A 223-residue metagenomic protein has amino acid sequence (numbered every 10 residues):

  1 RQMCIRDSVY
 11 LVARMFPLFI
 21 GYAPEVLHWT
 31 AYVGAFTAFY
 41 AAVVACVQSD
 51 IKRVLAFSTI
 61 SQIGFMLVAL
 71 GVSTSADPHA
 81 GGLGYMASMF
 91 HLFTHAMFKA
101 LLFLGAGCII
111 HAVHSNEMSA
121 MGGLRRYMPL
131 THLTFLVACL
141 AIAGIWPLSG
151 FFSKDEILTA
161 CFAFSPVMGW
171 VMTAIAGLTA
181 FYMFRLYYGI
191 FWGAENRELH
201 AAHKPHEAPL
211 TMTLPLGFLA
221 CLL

Functional and structural regions predicted by a protein language model:
Q2, R6-L222: Hydrophobic transmembrane alpha-helices and their helix-loop junctions in integral membrane proteins
